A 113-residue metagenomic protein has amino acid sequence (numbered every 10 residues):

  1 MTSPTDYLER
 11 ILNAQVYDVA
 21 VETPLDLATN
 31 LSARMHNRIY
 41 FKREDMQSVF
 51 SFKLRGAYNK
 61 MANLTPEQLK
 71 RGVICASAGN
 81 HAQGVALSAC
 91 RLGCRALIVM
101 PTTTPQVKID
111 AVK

Functional and structural regions predicted by a protein language model:
M1-K113: PLP-dependent amino-acid enzyme catalytic core
